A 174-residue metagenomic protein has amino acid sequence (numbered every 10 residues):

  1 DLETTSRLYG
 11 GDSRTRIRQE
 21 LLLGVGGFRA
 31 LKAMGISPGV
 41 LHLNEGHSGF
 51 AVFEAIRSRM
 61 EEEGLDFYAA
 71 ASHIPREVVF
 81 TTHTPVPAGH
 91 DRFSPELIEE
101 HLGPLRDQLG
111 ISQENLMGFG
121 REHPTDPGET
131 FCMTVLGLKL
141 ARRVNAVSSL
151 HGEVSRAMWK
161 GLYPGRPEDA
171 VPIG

Functional and structural regions predicted by a protein language model:
D1-G174: Catalytic cores of carbohydrate-active enzymes across secretory and cytosolic contexts
